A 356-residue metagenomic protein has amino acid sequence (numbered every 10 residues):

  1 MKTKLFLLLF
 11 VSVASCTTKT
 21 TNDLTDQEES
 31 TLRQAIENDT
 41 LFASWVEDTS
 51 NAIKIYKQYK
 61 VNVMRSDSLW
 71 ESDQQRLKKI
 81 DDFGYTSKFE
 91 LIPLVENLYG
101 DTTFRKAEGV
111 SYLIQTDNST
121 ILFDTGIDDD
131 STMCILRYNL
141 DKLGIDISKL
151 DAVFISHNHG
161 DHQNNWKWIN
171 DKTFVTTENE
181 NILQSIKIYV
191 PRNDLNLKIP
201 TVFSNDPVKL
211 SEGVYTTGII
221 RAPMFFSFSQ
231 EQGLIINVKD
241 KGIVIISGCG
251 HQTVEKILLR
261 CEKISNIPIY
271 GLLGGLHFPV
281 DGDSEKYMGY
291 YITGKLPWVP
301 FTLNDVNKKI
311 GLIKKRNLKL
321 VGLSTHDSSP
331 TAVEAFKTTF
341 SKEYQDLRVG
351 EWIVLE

Functional and structural regions predicted by a protein language model:
K2-L8: Sec-dependent signal peptide recognition, specifically the positively charged N-region followed immediately by
A14-S15: C-terminal motif of bacterial Sec signal peptides marking the signal peptidase cleavage site
T18-D117, P207-P223: Zn-dependent metallo-beta-lactamase
I92-L143, S227, E231-S247: Conserved beta-strand hairpin/beta-sheet module of binuclear metal-dependent hydrolase folds, prominently
L122-G126, L150-H159, Y189-R192, I245-C249 (+3 more regions): Active-site neighborhood of phospho(di)ester-bond hydrolases with catalytic His/Asp-centered motifs
M133-I186, K263-L273, H277: Active-site metal-binding motif and surrounding structural segment of the metallo-beta-lactamase
N165, G242-V244, Q252-W352: Cap/insert and terminal regions of metallo-dependent hydrolase folds
T177-L234, K337, Q345-I353: Metallo-beta-lactamase
